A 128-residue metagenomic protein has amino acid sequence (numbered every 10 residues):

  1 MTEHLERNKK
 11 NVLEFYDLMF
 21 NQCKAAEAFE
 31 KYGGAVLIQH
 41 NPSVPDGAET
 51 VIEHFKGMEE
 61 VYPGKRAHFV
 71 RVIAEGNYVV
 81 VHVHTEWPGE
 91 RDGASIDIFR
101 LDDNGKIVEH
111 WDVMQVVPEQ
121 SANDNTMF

Functional and structural regions predicted by a protein language model:
M1-F128: C-terminal and inter-domain tail/linker signature
